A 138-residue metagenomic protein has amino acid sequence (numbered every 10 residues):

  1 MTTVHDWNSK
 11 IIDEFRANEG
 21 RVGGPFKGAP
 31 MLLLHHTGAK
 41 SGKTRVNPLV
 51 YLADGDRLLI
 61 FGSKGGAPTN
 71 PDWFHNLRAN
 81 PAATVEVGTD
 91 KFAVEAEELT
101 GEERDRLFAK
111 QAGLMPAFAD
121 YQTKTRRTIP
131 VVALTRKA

Functional and structural regions predicted by a protein language model:
M1-P30: Extreme N-terminal tail/first-helix region
T3, W7, P25, T44 (+6 more regions): Soluble, non-transmembrane catalytic domains of enzymes that act on hydrophobic metabolites at membranes
N18-R21, V46, A119: A generic local structural motif
G23-G24, V50, H75: Short secondary-structure boundary/capping segments
A29-S63: Short beta-strand segments
L33, A133-T135: Short, well-ordered beta-strand micro-motif
S63-F118, K124-T128, R136-A138: Short, structured beta-strand-loop surface elements
